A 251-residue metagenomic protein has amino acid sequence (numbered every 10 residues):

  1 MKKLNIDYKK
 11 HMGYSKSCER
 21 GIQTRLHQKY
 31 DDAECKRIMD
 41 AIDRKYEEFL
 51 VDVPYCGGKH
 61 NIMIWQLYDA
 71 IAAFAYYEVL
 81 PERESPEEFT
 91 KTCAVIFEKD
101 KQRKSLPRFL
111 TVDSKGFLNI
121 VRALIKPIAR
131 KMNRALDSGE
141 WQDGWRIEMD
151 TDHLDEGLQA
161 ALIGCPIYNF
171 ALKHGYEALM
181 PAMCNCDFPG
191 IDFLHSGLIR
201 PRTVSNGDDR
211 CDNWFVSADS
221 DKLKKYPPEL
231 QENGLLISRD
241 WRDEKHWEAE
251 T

Functional and structural regions predicted by a protein language model:
M1-R83: N-terminal, charged low-complexity regulatory/assembly segments
Y68-K173: Amphipathic interaction/junction segments at domain boundaries or subunit interfaces
I71, C186, D208: Short, well-structured alpha-helical interface segments that form or flank functional binding sites
I147-S205: Short, hydrophobic/π-rich interface segment
I167-N169, A218-K225: Short, charged/polar, Gly/Pro-enriched secondary-structure boundary elements
G197, V204-S217: C-terminal edge-of-domain segments
C211-D212, D221-N233: Long, compositionally biased interface segments
P228-T251: Short, cationic low-complexity segments
